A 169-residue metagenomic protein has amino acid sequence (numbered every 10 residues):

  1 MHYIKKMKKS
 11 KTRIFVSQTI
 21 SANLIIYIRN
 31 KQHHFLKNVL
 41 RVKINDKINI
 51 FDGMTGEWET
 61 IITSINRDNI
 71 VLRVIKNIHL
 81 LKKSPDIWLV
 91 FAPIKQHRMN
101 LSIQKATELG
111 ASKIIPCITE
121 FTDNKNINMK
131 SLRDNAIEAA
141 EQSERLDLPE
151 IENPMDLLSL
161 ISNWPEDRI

Functional and structural regions predicted by a protein language model:
M1-L80, K130: N-terminal positively charged helical leader segments and presequences
L80-I169: RNA substrate-binding interface of SAM-dependent RNA methyltransferases
